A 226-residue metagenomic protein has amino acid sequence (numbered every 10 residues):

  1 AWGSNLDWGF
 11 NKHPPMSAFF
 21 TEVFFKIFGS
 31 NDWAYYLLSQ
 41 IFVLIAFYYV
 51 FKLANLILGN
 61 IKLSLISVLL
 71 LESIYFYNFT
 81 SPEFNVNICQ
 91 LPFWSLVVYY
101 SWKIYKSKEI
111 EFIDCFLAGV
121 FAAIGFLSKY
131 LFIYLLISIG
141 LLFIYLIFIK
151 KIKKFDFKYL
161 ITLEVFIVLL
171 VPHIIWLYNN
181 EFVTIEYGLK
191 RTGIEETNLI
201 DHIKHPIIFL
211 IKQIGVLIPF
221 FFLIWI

Functional and structural regions predicted by a protein language model:
A1, W8-T21, G29-A34, E181: Extracytoplasmic catalytic/substrate-binding loops of multi-pass membrane glycan-assembly enzymes
N5, D114-Y130, L141, F166-L170: Membrane-interface alpha helices of multi-pass inner-membrane proteins
F19, L37, S64-L69, C115-F116 (+3 more regions): Hydrophobic alpha-helical transmembrane segments
L37-L58, S95-Y100: Transmembrane-helix motifs of polytopic, lipid-linked glycan transferases
N55-L58, V97-L117, I226: Membrane-interface transmembrane helices that cradle and orient dolichyl/undecaprenyl
S67-E72, A122, F126: Short helix- or helix-capping micro-motifs that position conserved polar/aromatic residues at function-defining sites
F79-Q90: Short acidic/glycine- and proline-prone juxtamembrane loop motifs at membrane-interface regions of multi-pass membrane
I124, L135-I226: Transmembrane-lumen/periplasm boundary regions of multi-pass, lipid-linked membrane glycan transferases
